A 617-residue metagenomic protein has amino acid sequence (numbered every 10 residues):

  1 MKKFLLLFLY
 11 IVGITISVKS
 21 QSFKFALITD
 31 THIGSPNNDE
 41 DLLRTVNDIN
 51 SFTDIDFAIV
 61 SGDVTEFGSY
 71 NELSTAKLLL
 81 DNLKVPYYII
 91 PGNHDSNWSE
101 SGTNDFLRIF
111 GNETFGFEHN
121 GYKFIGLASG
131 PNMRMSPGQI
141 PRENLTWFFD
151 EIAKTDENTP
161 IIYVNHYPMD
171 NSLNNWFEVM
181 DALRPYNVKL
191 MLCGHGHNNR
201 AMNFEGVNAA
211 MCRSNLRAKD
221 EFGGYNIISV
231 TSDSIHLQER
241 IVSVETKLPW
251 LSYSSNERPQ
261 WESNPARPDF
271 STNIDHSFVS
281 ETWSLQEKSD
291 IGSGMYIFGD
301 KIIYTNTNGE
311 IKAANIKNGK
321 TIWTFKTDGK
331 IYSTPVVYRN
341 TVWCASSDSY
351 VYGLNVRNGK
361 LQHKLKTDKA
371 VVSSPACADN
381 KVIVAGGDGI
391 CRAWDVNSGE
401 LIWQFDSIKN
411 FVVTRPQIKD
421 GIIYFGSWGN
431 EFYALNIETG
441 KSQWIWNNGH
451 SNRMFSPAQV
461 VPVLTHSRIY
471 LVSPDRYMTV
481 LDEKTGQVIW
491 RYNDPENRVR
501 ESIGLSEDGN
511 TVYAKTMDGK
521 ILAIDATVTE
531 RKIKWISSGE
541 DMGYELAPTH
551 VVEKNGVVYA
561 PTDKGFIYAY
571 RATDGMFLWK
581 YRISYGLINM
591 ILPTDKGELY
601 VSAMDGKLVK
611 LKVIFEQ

Functional and structural regions predicted by a protein language model:
I16-T75, E157: N-terminal active-site segment of His-dependent metallophosphoesterases
R44, V207-F270: Binuclear metal-dependent phosphoesterase catalytic core
Y70-E157, E178-L190, R200-C212, A218-V230: Extended active-site neighborhood of metal-dependent phosphoesterases/phosphodiesterases
H276-Y296, I322-V336, L361-A378, G387 (+7 more regions): Extracytoplasmic beta-rich repeat domains
G309, D348-Y350, D388-I390, N430-E431 (+4 more regions): Short coil/turn segments within WD40 beta-propeller repeats
N315-G319, N355-G359, D395-G399, N436-G440 (+4 more regions): Short loop/turn segments that connect beta-strands within beta-propeller blades
